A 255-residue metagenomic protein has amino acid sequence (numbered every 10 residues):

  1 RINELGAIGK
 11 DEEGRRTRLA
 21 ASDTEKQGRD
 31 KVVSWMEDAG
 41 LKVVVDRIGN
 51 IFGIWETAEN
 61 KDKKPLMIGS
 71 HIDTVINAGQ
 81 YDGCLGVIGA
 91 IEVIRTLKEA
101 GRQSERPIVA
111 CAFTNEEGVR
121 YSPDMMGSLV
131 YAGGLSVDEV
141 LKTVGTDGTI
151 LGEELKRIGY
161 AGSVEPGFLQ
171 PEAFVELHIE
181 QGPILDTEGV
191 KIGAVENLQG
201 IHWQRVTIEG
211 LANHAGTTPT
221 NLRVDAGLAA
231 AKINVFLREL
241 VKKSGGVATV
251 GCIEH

Functional and structural regions predicted by a protein language model:
R1-G79, L97: Acidic/His- and Gly-rich active-site-bordering loop/insert found across diverse amide/peptide-bond hydrolases
E25, Q80-G86, L222-A226: Short, conserved glycine- and acidic-residue-centered signature motifs in active-site or ligand-binding loops
V32, V87-L97, A230-I233, L237: Buried hydrophobic packing segments
G40-L41, G101, R157-G159: Glycine-centered loop/turn motif at secondary-structure junctions
D46-I48, M67, Q103-T114, A173 (+1 more regions): Beta-strand segments within the central parallel beta-sheet cores of soluble alpha/beta enzyme folds
K61, R102-R106, G167-Q170: Short helix-terminating capping/connector loops at secondary-structure junctions
T74-D147: A generic, well-ordered mixed alpha/beta core segment in the N-terminal half of proteins
N115-E116, R120-H255: Midchain, well-structured core segments that form catalytic/ion-binding scaffolds
